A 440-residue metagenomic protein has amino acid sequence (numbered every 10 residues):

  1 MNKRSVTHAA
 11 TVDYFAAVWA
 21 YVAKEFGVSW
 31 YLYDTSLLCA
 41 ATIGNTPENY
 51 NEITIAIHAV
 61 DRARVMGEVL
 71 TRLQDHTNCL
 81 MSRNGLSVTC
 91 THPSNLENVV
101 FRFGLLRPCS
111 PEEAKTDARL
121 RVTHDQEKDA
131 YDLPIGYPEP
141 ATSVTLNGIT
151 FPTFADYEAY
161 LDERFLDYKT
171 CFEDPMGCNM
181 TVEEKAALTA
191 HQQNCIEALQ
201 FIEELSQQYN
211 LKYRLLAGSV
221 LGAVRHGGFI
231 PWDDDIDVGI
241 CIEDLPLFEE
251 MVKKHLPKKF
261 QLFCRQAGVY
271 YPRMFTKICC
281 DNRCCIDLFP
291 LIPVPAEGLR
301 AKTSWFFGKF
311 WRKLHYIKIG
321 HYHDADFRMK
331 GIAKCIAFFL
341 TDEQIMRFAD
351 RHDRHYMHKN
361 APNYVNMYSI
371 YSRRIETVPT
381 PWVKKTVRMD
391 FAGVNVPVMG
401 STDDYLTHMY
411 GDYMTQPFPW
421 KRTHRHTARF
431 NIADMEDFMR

Functional and structural regions predicted by a protein language model:
K3-V22, L70-R164, D174-Q207, V252-S304 (+2 more regions): Conserved catalytic core of two-metal-ion nucleotidyltransferases
V6, A56-A59, A63, C241: Catalytic palm subdomain of template-directed nucleic-acid polymerases, centered on the conserved carboxylate motif
A20-I53, I57-V60, E203-I236, L245 (+2 more regions): Active-site nucleotide-donor binding segment shared across nucleotidyl transfer reactions
N51-E52, D234-P246, E250-V252, D342-R354: Short secondary-structure boundary segments
H58, F154, V238-C241, M399: Active-site-adjacent beta-strand anchor residues
R62-E68, P246-E250: Short, conserved charged micro-motifs
K302-R312: Short, surface-exposed, charged loop/turn segments at secondary-structure junctions
